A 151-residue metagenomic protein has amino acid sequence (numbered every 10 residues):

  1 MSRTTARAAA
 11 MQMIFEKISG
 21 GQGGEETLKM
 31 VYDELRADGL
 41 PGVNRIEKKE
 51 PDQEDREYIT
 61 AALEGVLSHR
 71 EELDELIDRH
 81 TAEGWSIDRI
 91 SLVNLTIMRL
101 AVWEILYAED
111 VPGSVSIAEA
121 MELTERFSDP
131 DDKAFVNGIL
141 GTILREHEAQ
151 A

Functional and structural regions predicted by a protein language model:
M1-K133, N137-A151: N-terminal interaction/assembly modules
